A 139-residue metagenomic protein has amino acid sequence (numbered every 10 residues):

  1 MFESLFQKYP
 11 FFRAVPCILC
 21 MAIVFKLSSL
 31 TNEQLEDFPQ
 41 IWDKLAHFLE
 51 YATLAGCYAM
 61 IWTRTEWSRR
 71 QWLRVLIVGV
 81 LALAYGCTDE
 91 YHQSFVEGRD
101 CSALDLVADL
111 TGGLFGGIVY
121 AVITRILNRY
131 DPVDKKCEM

Functional and structural regions predicted by a protein language model:
M1-E97, A103-L106, L110-M139: Bulky hydrophobic segments
